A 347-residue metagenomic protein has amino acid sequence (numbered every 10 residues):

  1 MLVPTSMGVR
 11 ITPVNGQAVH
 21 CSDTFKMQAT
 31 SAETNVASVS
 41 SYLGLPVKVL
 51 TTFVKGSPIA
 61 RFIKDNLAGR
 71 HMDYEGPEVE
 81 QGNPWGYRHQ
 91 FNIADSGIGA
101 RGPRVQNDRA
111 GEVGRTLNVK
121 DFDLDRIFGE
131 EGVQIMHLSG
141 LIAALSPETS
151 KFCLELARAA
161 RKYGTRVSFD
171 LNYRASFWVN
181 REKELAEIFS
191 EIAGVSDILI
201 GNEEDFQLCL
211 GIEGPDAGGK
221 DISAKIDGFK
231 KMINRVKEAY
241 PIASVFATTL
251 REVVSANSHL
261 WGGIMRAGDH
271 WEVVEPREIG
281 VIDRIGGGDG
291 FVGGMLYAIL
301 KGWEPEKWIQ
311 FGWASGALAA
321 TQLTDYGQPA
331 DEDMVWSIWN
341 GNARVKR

Functional and structural regions predicted by a protein language model:
M1-A18: Positively charged, low-complexity intrinsically disordered leader regions
A18-S38: Short catalytic helix/loop segments, enriched in acidic residues and glycine and frequently bearing histidine
Q28, V36-K48, G69, A298-K301: Alpha-helix C-terminal capping segments
S31-Y42, C153-A159: Histidine-anchored nucleotide/phosphate-binding helix
P46-G140, V335-R347: Conserved N-terminal subdomain of the carbohydrate kinase-like
F122, S150-E155, R181-S190: Charged helix-capping and loop-helix junction motifs
F177-D269: Conserved phosphate/ATP/ADP-binding segment of small-molecule kinases
A256, W271-G341: Conserved post-catalytic alpha-helical subdomain immediately downstream of the catalytic base and nucleotide-binding
